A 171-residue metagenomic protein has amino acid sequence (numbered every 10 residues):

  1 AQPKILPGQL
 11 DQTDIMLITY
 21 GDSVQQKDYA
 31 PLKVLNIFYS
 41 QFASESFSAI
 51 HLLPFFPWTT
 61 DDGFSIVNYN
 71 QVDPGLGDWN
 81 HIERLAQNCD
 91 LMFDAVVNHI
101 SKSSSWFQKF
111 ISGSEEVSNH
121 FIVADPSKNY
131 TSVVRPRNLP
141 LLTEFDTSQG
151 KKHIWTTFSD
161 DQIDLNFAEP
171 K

Functional and structural regions predicted by a protein language model:
A1-P170: Acidic/aromatic-lined carbohydrate-recognition and catalytic surfaces of CAZymes acting on diverse glycans
